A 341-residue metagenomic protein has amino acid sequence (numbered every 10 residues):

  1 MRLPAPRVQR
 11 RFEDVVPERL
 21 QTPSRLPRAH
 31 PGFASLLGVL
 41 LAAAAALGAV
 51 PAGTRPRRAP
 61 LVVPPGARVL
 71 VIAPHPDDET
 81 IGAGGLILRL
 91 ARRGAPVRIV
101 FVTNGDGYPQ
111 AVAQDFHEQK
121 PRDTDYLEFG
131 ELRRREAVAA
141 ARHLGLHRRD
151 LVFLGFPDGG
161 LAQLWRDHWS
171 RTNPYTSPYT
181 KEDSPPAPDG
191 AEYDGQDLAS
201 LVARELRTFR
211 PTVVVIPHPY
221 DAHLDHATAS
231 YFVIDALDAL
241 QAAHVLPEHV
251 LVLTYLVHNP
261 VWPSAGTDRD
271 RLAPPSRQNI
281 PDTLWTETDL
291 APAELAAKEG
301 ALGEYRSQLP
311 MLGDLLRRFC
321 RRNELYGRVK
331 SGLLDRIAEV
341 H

Functional and structural regions predicted by a protein language model:
M1-R28: N-terminal secretory signal peptides that target proteins for export/translocation
R11-F12, S24-L26, F33, A46-F209 (+6 more regions): Active-site rim/loop-helix segments in enzyme catalytic domains that contact anionic ligands
L37-A46: Hydrophobic membrane-insertion alpha-helices, especially the h-region of bacterial N-terminal signal peptides
E79-I81, G107-P109, P219-H226, W262: Active-site environment of divalent metal-dependent phosphoester hydrolases
T124-L127, P217-H223, T283-A291: Active-site rim elements
V202-D221, H226: Proline-aspartate-enriched helix->loop->beta-strand connector
A265-Q308: A conserved mid-domain beta-alpha-beta active-site/ligand-binding segment of alpha/beta enzyme cores
G303-H341: C-terminal and late-domain segments of enzyme folds
